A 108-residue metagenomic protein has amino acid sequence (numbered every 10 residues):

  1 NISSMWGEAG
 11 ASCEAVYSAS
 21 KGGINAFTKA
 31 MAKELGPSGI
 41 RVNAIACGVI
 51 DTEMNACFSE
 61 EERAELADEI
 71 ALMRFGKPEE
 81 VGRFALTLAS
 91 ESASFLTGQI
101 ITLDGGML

Functional and structural regions predicted by a protein language model:
S4: Residue(s) in the substrate-gating loop at a strand-loop-helix junction that position the organic substrate next
E8-E14, G36: Active-site "substrate specificity/gating" loop of NAD(P)-dependent dehydrogenases, especially the short-chain
Y17, N25: Catalytic tyrosine of NAD(P)H-dependent dehydrogenase/reductases that use a Tyr as the general acid/base
S20, T28: Active-site helix of classical SDR
K33-P37, S94: Alpha-helical segment proximal to the catalytic Tyr-Lys
S38, N43, Q99: Rossmann-like NAD(H)/NADP(H) cofactor-binding core
A44, A67-S92, L96, L103-G105: C-terminal helical subdomain
A46-C57: Short, flexible catalytic-loop segment of classical short-chain dehydrogenase/reductase
